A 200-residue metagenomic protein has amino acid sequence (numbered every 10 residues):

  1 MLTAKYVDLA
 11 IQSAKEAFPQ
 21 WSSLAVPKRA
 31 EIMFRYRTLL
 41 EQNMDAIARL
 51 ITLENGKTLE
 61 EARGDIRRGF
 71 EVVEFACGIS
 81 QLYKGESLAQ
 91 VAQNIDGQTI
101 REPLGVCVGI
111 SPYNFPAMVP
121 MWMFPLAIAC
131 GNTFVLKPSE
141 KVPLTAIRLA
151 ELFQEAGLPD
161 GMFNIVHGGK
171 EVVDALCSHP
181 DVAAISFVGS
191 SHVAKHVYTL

Functional and structural regions predicted by a protein language model:
M1-R49, L53: Short, structured beta/alpha segment
Y6, N43, I47, G69 (+3 more regions): Short phosphate-engaging motifs
I11, M33, G69-F70, A146 (+2 more regions): A general structural signal for well-ordered alpha-helical segments in protein cores
Q12, F34-M44, L59-Y83: Long amphipathic alpha-helix in the N-terminal Rossmann-like dinucleotide-binding domain of NAD(P)-dependent
A14, R29, I51, V73 (+3 more regions): Residue-level signal for inorganic ion chemistry
A17, W21, N43, E54 (+4 more regions): Change "in soluble alpha/beta enzymes" to "in soluble alpha/beta proteins
G85-L200: Rossmann-like NAD(P) dinucleotide-binding subdomain of oxidoreductase/dehydrogenase enzymes
